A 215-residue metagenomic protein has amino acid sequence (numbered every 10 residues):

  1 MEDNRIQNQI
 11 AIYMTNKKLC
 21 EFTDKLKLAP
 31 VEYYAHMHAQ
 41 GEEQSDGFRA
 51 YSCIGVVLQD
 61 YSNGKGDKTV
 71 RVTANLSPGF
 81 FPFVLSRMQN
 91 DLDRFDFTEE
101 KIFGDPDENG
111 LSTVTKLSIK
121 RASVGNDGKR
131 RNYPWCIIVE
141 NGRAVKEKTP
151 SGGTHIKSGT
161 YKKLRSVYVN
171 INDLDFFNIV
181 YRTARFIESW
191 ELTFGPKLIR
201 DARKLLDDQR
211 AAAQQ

Functional and structural regions predicted by a protein language model:
M1-K68: N-terminal "first-domain core" detector
S45-A50, A74-P78, K129-R130, Y168-F177: Short, low-complexity cationic-aromatic patches
C53, T73, P134: Beta-strand-rich binding-surface signature of beta-sandwich/beta-barrel folds used to engage anionic ligands
L58-S77, T154-V169: A cross-kingdom feature marking solvent-exposed beta-strand/loop segments within repeated, beta-rich binding/scaffold
Y61-N63, F81, A144: Conserved beta-strand elements of beta-rich interaction domains across eukaryotes, especially beta-propellers
G79-S112: Acidic, metal/cofactor-coordinating or nucleic-acid-engaging core segments within structured domains
N90, D105-L164: Short, solvent-exposed interaction modules
A144-Q215: Mixed-charge, glycine-accented linear interaction segment located at domain edges/termini
